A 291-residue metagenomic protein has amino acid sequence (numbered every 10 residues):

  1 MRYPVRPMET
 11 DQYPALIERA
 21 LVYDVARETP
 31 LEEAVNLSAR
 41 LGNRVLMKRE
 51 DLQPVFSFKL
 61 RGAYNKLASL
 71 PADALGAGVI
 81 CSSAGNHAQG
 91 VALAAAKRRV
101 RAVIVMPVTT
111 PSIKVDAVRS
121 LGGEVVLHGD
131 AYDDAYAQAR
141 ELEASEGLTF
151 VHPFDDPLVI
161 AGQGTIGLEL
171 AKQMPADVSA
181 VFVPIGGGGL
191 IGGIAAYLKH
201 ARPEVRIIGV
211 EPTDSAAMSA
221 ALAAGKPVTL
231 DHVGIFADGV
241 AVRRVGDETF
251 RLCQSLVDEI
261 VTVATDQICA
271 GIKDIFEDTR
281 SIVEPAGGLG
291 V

Functional and structural regions predicted by a protein language model:
M1-V291: PLP-dependent amino-acid enzyme catalytic core
